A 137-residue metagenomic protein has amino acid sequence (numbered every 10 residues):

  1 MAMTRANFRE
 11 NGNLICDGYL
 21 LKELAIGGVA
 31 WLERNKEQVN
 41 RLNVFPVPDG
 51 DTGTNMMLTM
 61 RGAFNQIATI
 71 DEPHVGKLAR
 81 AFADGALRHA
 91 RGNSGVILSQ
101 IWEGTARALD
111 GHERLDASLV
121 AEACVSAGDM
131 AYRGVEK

Functional and structural regions predicted by a protein language model:
M1-K137: N-terminal loops that bind phosphate or other acidic moieties and the adjacent beta-alpha structural core
